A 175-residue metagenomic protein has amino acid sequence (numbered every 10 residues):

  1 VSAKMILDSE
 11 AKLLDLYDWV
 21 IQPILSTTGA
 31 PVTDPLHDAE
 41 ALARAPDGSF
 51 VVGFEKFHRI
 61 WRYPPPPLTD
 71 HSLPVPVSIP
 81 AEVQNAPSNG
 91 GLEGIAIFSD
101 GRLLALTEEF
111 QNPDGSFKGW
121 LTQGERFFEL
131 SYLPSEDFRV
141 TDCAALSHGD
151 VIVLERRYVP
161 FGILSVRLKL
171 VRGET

Functional and structural regions predicted by a protein language model:
V1-T175: Sequence/structural signature of beta-propeller domains
